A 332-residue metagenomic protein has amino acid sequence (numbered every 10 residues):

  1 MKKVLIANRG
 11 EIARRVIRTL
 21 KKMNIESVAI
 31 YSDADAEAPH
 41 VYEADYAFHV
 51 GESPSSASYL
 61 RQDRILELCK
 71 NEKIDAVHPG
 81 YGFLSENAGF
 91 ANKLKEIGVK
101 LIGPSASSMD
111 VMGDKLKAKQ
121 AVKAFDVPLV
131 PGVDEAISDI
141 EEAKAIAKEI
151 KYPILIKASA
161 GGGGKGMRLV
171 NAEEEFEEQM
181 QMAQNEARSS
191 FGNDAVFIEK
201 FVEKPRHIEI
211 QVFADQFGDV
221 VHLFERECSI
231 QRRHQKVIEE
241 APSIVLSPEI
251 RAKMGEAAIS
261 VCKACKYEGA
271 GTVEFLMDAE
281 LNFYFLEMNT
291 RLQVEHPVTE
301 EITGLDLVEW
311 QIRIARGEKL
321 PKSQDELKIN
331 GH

Functional and structural regions predicted by a protein language model:
M1-V273, M277-H296, I302, K319: N-terminal beta-alpha lobe that positions the nucleotide/phosphoryl donor in ATP/NTP-coupled carboxylate activation
E141-A143, D278, I312-H332: Peripheral (often C-terminal) accessory segments that flank ATP-dependent C-N-forming ligase machineries
E301-G304, I329: Active-site-proximal structural scaffolding
L305-I312: Polar, glycine-rich mid-to-C-terminal structural blocks that act as macromolecule-binding/assembly scaffolds
